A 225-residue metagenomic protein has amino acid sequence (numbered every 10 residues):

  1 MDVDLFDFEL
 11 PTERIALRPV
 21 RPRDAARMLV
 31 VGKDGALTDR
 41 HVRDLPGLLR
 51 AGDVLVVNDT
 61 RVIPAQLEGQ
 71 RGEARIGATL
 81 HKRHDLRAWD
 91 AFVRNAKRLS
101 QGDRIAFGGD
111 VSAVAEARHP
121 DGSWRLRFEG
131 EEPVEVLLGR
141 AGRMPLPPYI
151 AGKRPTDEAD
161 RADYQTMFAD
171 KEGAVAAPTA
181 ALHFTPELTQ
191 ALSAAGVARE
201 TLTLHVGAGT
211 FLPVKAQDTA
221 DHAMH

Functional and structural regions predicted by a protein language model:
M1-H225: Surface-exposed, charge/polar-rich loops and edge strands
